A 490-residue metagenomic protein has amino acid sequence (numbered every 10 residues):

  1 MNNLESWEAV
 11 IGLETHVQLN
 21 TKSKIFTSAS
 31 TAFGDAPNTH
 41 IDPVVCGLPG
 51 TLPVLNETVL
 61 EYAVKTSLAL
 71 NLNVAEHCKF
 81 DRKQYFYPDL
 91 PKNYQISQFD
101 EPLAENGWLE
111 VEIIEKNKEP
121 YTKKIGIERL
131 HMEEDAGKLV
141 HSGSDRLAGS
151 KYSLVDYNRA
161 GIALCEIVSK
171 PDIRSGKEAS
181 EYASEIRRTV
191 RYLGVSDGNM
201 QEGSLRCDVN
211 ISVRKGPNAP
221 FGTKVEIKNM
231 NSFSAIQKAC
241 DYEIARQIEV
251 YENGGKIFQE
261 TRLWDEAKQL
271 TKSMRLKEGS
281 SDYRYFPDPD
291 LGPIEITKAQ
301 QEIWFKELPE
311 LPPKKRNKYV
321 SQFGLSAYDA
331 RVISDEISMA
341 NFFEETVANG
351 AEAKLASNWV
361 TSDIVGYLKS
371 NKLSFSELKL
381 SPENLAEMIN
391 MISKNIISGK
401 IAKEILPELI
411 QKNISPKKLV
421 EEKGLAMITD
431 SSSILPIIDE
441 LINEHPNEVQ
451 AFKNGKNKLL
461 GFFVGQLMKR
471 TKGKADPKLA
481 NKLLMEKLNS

Functional and structural regions predicted by a protein language model:
M1-E310, S321, A327, A348-E352 (+1 more regions): Basic, nucleic-acid-interacting segments
E5, G324, V347-A356, I396-I397 (+1 more regions): Structural motif
N20, N210, A245, A340 (+7 more regions): Amphipathic alpha-helical core segments of compact helical bundles
E57-E61, G161, S180-A183, R206 (+9 more regions): Amphipathic alpha-helical transducer elements in NTP-driven molecular machines
Y157-I162, M200-C207, P217, M427-S490: C-terminal non-catalytic interaction appendages of large macromolecular assemblies
G203-K215, V320-F342, A353-S370, E383-L385 (+2 more regions): Core structural elements
N349-G350, A356, I364-K379, E387-I392 (+1 more regions): M16/insulysin-pitrilysin zinc metalloprotease superfamily fold
F375-A386, N390, G399-K469: Strongly charged, low-complexity linkers/loops
